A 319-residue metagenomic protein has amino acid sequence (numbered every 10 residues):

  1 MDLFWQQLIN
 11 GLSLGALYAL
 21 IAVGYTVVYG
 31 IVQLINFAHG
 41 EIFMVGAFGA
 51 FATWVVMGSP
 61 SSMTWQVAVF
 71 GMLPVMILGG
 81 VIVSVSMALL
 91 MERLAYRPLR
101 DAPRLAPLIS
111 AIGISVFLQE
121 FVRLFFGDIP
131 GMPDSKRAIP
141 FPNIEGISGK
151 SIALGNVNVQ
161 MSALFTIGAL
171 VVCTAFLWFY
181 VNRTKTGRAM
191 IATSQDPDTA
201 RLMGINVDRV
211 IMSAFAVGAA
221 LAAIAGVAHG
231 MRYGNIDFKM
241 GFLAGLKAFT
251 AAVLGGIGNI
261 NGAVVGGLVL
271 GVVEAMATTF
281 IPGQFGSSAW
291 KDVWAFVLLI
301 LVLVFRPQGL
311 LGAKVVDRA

Functional and structural regions predicted by a protein language model:
M1-A22, G49, P60-M76, A102-A106 (+2 more regions): Membrane-interfacial amphipathic/re-entrant helices at transmembrane-helix boundaries
F4-T53, L90-A106, A252-I260: Single transmembrane alpha-helix segments in multi-pass membrane proteins
I9, I31-L90, A153, N235 (+1 more regions): Membrane-embedded helix boundary and interhelical linker motif in transport proteins
L14, G155-I236, I260-G266: Helix-loop-helix "hairpin" substructures at the membrane interface of multi-pass membrane proteins
Y18, L73-V81, F215-A222, A228-F296: Transmembrane alpha-helical segments in multi-pass inner-membrane proteins
E41-V45, P98-R123, M240-V253, V269 (+1 more regions): Pore- or pathway-lining transmembrane helices of multi-pass membrane proteins that form conduits for solutes/ions
S62-I114, F121, V265-L270, E274 (+1 more regions): Alpha-helical transmembrane segments within multi-pass membrane transporters and channels
L99, P107-R183, V210, M276-D292 (+2 more regions): Transmembrane helix-bundle core of multi-pass membrane transporters and related energy-transducing complexes
